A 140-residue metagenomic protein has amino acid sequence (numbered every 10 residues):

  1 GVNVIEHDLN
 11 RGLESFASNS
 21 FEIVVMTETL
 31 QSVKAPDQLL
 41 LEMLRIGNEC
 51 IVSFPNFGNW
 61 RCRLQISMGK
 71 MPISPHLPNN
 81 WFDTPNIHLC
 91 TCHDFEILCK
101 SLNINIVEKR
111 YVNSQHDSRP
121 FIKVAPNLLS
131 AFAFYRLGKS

Functional and structural regions predicted by a protein language model:
G1-F16: Conserved SAM-binding strand-loop segment of SAM-dependent methyltransferases
E6-D8, L30-K34, D117-R119: Short gly/ser/thr-rich secondary-structure transition/capping motifs
R11, Q31, N59: Active-site micro-motifs of SAM-dependent methyltransferase domains
F16-A17, M43: Structural alpha-helical scaffold elements that stabilize or flank donor/cofactor-binding regions in carbohydrate
N19-S20, I46: Alpha-helix C-terminal capping/helix-to-coil transition sites in glycosyltransferase folds
E22-A35, F54: A short SAM/SAH-binding and catalytic strip from SAM-dependent methyltransferases
D37-E42, E49-S140: S-adenosyl-L-methionine-dependent methyltransferase catalytic module, highlighting the catalytic core
